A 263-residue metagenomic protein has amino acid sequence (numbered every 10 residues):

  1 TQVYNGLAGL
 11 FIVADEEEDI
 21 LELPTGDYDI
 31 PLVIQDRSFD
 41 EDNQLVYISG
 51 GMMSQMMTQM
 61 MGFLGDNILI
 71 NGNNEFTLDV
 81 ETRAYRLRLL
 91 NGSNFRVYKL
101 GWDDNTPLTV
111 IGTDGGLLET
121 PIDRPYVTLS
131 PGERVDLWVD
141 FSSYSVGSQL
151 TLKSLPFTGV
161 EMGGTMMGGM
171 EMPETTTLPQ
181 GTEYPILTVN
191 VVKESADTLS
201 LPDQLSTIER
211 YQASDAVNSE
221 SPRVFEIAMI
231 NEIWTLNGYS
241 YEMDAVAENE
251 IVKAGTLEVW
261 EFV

Functional and structural regions predicted by a protein language model:
T1, S142-G159: Short, surface-exposed ligand- or partner-binding patches at beta-edge/loop junctions that are enriched in aromatics
T1-S130, R134-W138, T158-V160, T165-W234: Histidine-centered copper-binding motifs that mark active-site loops of extracellular/periplasmic copper enzymes
D79, T128, S143, I251-K253: Residue-level "contact hotspot" at macromolecular interaction interfaces
R134, Q149, L257-V259: Residue-level marker of beta-strand positions
D215, R223-V263: C-terminal substrate/ligand-recognition segments
